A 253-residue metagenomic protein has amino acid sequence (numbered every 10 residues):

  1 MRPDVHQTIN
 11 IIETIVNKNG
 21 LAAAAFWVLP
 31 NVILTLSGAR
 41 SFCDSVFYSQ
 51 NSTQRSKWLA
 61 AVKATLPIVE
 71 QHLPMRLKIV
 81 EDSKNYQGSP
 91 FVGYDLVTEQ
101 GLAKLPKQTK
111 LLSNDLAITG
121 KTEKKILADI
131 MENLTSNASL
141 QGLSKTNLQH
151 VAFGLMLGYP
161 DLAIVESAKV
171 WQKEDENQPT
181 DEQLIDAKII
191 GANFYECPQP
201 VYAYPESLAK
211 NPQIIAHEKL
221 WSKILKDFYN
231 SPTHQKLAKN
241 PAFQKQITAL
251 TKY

Functional and structural regions predicted by a protein language model:
R2-Y253: A conserved ligand/cofactor-binding region detector
